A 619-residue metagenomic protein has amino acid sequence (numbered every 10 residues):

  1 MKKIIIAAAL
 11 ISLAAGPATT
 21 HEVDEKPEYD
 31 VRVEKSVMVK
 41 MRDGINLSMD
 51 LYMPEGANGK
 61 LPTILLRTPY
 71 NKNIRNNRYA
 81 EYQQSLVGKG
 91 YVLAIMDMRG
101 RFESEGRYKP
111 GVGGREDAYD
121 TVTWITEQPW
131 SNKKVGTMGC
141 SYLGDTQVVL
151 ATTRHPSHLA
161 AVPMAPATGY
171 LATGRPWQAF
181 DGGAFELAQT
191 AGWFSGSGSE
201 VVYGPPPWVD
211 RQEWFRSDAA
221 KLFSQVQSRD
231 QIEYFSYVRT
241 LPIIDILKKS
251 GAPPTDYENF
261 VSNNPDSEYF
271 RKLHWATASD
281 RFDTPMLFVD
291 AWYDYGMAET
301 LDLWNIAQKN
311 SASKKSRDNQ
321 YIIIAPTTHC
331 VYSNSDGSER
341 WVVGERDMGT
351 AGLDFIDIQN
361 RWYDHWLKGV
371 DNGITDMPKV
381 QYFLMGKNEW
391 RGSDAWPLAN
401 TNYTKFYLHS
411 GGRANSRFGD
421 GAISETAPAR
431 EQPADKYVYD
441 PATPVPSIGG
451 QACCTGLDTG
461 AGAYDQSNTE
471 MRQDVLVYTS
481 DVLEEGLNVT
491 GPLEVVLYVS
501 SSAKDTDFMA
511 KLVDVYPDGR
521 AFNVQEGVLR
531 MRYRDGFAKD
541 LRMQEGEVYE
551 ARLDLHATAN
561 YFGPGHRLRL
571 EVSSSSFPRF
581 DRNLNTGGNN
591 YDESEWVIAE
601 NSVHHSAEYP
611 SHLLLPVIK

Functional and structural regions predicted by a protein language model:
E22-A57, T479-E485, M543: N-terminal cap/lid segment of alpha/beta-hydrolase-fold proteins
E55-E127, G174-P176, S333-R346, E470-R472 (+5 more regions): Cap/lid segment of the alpha/beta-hydrolase catalytic domain
A80, G88, T152-R154, A160-R281: Accessory cap/linker subdomain of secreted extracellular hydrolases
W130-Y142: Alpha/beta-hydrolase fold nucleophile elbow
G144-H155: Short glycine-enriched nucleophile-adjacent loop and the immediately C-terminal alpha-helix near the catalytic center
V209-D245, Y332, G337-K619: C-terminal, loop-rich substrate-recognition/catalytic regions characterized by aromatic stacking residues
F288-D290: Short beta-strand/loop motif that positions the catalytic acidic residue of the alpha/beta-hydrolase fold
A298-Q320: Active-site-adjacent alpha-helix of alpha/beta-hydrolase-fold enzymes
